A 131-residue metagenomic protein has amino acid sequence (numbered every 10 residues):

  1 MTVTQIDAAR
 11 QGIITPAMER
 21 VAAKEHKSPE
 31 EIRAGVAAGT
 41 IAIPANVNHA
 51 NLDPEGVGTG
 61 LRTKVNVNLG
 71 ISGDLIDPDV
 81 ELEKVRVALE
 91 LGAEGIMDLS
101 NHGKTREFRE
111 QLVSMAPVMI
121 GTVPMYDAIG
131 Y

Functional and structural regions predicted by a protein language model:
M1-V3: Basic/polar N-terminal segments that are highly enriched at the extreme N-terminus, encompassing both cleavable
Q5-E55: An N-cap/entry alpha-helix motif that binds or orients negatively charged groups
R10, M18-K24, L61-L82, Y126-Y131: Active-site mouth loops of central-metabolism enzymes
V21, N48, N101-H102, Y126: Residue-level "edge-of-site" marker
I32-T40, L82-L99: Catalytic domains of carbohydrate-active enzymes, especially glycoside hydrolases
T40-A45, L52-V67, T105-G130: Alpha-helix-loop-beta-strand connector modules within alpha/beta enzyme cores
K64-S72, E94-S100, G121-V123: Short glycine-rich or small-residue beta-strand-to-loop segments that form or flank ligand, phosphate, metal/Fe-S
S72-L75, D79-L89, T105-I120: Structured alpha-helical segments in the cores of large, soluble enzyme domains
